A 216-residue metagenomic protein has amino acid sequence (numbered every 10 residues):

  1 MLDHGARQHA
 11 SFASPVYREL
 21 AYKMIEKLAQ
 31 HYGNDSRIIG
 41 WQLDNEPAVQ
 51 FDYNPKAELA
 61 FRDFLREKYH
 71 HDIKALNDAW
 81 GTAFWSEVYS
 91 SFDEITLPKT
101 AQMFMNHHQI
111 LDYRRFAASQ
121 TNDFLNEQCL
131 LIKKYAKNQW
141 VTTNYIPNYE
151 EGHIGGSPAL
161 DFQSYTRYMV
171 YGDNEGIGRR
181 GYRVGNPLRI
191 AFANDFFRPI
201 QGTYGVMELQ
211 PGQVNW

Functional and structural regions predicted by a protein language model:
L2-R189: Polysaccharide-binding and catalytic clefts of secreted carbohydrate-active enzymes
Q163-R167, R179-G181, N186-N215: Active-site core of glycosidic bond-cleaving carbohydrate-active enzymes
